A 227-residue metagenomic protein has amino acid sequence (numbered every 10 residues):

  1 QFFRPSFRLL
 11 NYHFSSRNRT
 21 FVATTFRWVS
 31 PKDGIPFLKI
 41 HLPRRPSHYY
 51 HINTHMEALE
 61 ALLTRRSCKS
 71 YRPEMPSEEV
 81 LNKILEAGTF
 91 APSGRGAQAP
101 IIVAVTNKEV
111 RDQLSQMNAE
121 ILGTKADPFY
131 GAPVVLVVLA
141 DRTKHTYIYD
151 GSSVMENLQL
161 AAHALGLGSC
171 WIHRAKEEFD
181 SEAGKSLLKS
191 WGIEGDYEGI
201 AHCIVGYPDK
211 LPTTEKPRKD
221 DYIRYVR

Functional and structural regions predicted by a protein language model:
F2: Cationic, low-complexity basic patches in intrinsically disordered or flexible, solvent-exposed regions
L9-L10, L38, L42: Leucine-biased recognition of intrinsically disordered, low-complexity hydrophobic segments
S15-R19, T24-T25: Intrinsic, low-complexity polybasic segments
H48-R227: Acidic, surface-exposed loops and disordered segments
